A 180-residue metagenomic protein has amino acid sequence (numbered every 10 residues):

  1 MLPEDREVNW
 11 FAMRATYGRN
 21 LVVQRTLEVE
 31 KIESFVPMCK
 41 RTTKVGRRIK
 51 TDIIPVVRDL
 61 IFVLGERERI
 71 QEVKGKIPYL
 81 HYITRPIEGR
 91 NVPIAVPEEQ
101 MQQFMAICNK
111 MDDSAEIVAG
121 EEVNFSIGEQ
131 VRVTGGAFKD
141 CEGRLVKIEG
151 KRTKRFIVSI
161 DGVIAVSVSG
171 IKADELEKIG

Functional and structural regions predicted by a protein language model:
M1-Q130, V146-I148, R152-R155, S159-G180: Acidic-enriched and Gly/Ser
I127, T134-E142: Short coil-to-beta-strand transition motifs
